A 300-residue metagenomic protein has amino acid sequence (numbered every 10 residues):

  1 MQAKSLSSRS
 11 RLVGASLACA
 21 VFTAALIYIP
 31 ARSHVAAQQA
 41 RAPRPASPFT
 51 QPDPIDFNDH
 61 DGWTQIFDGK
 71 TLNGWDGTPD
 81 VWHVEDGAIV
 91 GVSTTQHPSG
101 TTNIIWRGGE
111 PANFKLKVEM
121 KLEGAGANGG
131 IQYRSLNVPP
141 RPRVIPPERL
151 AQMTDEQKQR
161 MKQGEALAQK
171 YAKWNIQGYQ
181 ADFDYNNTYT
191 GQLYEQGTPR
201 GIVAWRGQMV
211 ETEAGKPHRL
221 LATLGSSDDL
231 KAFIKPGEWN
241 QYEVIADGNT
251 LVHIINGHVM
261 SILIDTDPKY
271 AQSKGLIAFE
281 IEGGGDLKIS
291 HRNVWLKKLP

Functional and structural regions predicted by a protein language model:
M1-R9: N-terminal secretory signal peptides that target proteins for export/translocation
R11-G14: Short, hydrophobic alpha-helical membrane anchors of single-pass surface/secreted proteins
S16-Y28: Bacterial N-terminal signal peptides
I27-V35: Hydrophobic single-pass membrane-insertion segments
H34-P300: Carbohydrate-interacting regions of secretory-pathway proteins
